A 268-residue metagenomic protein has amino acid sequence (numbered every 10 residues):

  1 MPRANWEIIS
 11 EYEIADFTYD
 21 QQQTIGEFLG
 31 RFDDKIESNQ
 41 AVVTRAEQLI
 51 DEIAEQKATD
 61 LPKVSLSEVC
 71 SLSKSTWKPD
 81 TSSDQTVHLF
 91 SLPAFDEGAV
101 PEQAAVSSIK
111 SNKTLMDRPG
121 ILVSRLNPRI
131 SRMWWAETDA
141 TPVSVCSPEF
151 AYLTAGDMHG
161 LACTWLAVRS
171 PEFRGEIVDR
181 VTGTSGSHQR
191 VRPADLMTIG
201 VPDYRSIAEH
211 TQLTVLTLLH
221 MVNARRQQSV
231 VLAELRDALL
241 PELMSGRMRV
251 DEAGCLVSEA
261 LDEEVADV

Functional and structural regions predicted by a protein language model:
M1-I9, R118, L122-R174, V181-S187 (+1 more regions): A short beta-sheet element
E11-P79, F95, R205-A253, A266-V268: Non-catalytic DNA-recognition/assembly elements of restriction-modification systems
S67-P79, D84-S124, W134-E137: Sequence-specific dsDNA recognition surfaces
V69-L72, L89, A167, E176 (+2 more regions): Residues that form generic nucleotide/phosphate-binding pockets
D179, G183, V257-V268: Structural signal for terminal/edge beta-strands and the immediately following C-terminal loop/tail that closes
